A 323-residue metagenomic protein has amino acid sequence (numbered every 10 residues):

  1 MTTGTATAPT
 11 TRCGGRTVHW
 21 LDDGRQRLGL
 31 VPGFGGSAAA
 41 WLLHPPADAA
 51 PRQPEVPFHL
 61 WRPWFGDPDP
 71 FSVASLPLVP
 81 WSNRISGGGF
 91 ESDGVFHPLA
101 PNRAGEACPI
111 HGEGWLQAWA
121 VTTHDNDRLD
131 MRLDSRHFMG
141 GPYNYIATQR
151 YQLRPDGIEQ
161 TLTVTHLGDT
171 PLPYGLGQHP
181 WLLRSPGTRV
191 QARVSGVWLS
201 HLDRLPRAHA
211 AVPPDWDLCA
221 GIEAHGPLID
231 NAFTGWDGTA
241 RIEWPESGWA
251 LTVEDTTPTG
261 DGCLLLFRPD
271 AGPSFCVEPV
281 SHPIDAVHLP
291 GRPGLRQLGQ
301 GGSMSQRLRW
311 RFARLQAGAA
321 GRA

Functional and structural regions predicted by a protein language model:
M1-L99, G238-T259, G302-R314: Beta-strand-rich N-terminal accessory domains
G4, P98-L99, P171-P173, P180-P258: Active-site/ligand-binding surface loops and adjacent short beta/alpha elements that line catalytic pockets across
G4-T5, P9-C13, V95, A100-P155: Extended, loop-rich substrate-binding clefts of extracytoplasmic carbohydrate-active enzymes
H19, R27-L28, L129, I158-Q160 (+2 more regions): Hydrophobic residues embedded in beta-strands of well-ordered beta-sheets
L28, P32, P45, L133-L182: Acidic, contiguous internal or C-terminal segments within carbohydrate-active enzymes that form a structured patch used
Q53-V56, E91-V95, T122-L129, Q152-G157 (+3 more regions): A short, structured loop/turn motif at beta-sheet edges
V73, W249-A323: Active-site pocket scaffolds in enzymes
